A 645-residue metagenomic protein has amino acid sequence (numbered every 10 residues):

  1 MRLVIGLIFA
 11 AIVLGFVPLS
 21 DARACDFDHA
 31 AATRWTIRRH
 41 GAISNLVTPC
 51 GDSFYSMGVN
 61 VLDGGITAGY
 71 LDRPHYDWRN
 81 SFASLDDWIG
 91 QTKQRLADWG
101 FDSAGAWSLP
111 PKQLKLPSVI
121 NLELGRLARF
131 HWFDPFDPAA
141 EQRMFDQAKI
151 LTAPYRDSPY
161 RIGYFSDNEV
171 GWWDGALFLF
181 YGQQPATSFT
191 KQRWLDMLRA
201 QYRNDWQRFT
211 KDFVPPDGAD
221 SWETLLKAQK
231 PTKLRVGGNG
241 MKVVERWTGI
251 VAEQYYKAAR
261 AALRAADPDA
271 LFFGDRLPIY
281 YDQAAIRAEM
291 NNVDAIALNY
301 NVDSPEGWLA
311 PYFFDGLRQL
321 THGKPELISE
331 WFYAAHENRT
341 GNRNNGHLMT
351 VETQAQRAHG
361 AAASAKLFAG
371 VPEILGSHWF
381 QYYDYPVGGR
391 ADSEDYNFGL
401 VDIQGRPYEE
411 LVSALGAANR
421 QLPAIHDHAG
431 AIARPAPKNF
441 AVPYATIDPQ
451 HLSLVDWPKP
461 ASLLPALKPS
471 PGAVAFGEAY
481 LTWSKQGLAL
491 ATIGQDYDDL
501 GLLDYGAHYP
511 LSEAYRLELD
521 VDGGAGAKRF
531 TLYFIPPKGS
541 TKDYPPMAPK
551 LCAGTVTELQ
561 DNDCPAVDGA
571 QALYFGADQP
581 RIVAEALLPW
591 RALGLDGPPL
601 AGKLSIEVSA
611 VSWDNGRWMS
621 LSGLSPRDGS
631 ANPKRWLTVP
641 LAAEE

Functional and structural regions predicted by a protein language model:
G6-F16: Bacterial N-terminal signal peptides
C25-Y160, K233-V251: Active-site-adjacent substrate/metal-binding segments within catalytic domains of carbohydrate-active enzymes
R129-W132, L234-V243, H322-A361: Active-site clefts of carbohydrate-active enzymes
Y160-R161, F165-I286: Polysaccharide-binding and catalytic clefts of secreted carbohydrate-active enzymes
R161-G163, N168, W331, N345-L400: Substrate-binding cleft of secreted/luminal carbohydrate-active enzymes
Y181-Q192, F380-N439: Aromatic-rich peripheral "rim/lid" segments of glycoside hydrolase catalytic domains that contact and position glycan
R246, I250-A261, A265-G346, A365-K366: Glycoside hydrolase catalytic-domain groove-lining segments
A436-E645: Structural preference for beta-rich elements and adjacent junctions enriched in aromatics
